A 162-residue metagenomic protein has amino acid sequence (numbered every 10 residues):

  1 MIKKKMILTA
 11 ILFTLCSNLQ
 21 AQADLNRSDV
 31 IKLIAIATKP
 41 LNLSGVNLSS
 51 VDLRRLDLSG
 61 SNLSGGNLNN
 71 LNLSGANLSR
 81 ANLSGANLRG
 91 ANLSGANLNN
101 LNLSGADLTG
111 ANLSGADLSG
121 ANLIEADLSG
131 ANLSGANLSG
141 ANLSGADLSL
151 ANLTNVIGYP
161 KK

Functional and structural regions predicted by a protein language model:
M1-G65, N69-S74, R80, N99-N100 (+1 more regions): Intrinsic low-complexity/IDR segments
S59, S64-G65, N69-G140, S144-G145: Periodic short-repeat tracts
